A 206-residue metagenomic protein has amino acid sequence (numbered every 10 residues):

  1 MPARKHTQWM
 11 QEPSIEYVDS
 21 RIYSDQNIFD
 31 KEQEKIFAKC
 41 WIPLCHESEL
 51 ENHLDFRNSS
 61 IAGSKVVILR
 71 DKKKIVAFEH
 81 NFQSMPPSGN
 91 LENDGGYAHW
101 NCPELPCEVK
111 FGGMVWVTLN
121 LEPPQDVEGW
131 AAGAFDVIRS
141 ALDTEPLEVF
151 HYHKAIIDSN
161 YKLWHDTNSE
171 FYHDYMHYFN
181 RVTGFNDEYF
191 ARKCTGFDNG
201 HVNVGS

Functional and structural regions predicted by a protein language model:
M1-E79, C107-E108: N-terminal pre-ligand scaffold of iron-sulfur
M1-Y17, E92-G96, W164, M176 (+1 more regions): Short, charged N-terminal helix-start/capping segments
P43-H46, L54-D55, E92-G95, A141-D143: Intrinsically disordered, low-complexity segments enriched in polar/charged residues with Gly/Pro, especially when
V67-V76, L91, P103-S206: C-terminal catalytic domain of Rieske-type non-heme iron oxygenases
F78-P103: Glycine-rich loop(s) and the adjacent beta-strand/alpha-helix scaffold that form part
